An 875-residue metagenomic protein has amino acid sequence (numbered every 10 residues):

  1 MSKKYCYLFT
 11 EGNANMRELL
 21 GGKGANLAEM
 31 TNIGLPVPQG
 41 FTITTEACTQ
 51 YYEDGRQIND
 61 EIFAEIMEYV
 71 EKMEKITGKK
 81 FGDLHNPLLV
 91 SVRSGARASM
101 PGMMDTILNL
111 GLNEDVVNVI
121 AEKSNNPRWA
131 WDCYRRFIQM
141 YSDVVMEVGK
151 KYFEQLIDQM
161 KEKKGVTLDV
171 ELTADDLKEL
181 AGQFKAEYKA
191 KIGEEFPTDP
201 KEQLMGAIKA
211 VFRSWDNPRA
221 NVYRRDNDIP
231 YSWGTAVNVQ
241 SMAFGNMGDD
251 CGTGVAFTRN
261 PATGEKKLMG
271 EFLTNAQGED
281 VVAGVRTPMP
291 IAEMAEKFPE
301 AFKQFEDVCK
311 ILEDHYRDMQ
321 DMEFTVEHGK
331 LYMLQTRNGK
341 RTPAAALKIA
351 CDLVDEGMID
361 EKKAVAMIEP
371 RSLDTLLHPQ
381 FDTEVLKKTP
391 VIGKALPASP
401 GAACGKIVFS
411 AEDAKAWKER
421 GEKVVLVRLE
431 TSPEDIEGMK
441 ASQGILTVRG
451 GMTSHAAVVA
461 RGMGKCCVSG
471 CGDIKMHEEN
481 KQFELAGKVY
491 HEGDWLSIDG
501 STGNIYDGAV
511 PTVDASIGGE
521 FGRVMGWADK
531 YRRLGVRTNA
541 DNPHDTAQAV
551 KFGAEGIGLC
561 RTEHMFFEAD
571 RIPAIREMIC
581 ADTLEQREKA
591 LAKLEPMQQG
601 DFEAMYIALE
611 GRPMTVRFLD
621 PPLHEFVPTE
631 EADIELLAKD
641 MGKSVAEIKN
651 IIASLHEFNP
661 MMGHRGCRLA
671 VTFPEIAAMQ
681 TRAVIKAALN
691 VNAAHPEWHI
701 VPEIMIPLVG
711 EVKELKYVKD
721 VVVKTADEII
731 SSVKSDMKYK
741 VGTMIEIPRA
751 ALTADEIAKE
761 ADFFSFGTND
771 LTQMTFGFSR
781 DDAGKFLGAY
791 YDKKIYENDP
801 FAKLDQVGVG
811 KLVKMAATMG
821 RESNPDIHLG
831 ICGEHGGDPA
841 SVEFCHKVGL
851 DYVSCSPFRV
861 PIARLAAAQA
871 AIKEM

Functional and structural regions predicted by a protein language model:
M1-T389, P397, E422-V425, S432-E437 (+11 more regions): Nucleotide/phosphate-binding sheet-loop regions of phosphoryl- and nucleotidyl-transfer enzymes
F41, V448-G450, S469-G472, C560 (+2 more regions): Short beta->alpha connector loops at strand-helix junctions that form conserved, small/polar/Pro-enriched
R93, I517, W527-M875: Conserved alpha/beta-domain cores
N238, V408, V425-V427, L446 (+3 more regions): Structural motif
K330-Y332, L429-K440, G444-L446, M452-V458 (+7 more regions): Glycine-rich phosphate/ribose-binding loops and adjacent secondary-structure elements that form binding surfaces
K394-E434, L485-R523: Extended, non-globular alpha-helical segments
S410-E412, D473-I474, G522-M525, D541-P543: Intrinsically disordered, low-complexity regulatory segments
